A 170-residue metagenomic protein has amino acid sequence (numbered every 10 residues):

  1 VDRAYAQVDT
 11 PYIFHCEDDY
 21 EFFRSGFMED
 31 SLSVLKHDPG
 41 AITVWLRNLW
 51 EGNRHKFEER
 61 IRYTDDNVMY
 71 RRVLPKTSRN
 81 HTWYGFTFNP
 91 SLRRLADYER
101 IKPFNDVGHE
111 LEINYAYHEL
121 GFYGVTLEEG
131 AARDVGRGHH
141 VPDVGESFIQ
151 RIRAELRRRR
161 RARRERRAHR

Functional and structural regions predicted by a protein language model:
D2-Y12: Active-site nucleotide-sugar/metal-binding loop of Leloir-type enzymes
P11-E21: Short beta-strand-to-loop acidic/aromatic patch adjacent to the donor-nucleotide binding site
E17, W45-N48, T126: Short beta-strand segments
S25-L46: Conserved donor-nucleotide/metal-binding helix-loop-beta segment in metal-dependent transferases, i.e., the alpha-helix
I42-R60: Short beta-strand-to-loop element that shapes/binds the nucleotide-sugar donor at the catalytic cleft/hinge
I61-W83: Short, flexible, basic/aromatic active-site loop/helix in glycosyltransferases
W83-R170: C-terminal catalytic/acceptor-binding lobe
